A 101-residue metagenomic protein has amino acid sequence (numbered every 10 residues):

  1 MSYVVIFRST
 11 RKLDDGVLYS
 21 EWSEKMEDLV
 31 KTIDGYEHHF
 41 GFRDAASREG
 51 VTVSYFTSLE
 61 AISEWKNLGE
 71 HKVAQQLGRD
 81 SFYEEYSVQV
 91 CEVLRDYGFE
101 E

Functional and structural regions predicted by a protein language model:
M1-G50, L59-N67, Y83-E101: Short S/T/G/P-rich N-terminal loop/turn motif that feeds into the first structured element of a domain
W22, A74-Q75: Alpha-helical structural motif
Q75-G78, F82-E84: Short arginine-rich
